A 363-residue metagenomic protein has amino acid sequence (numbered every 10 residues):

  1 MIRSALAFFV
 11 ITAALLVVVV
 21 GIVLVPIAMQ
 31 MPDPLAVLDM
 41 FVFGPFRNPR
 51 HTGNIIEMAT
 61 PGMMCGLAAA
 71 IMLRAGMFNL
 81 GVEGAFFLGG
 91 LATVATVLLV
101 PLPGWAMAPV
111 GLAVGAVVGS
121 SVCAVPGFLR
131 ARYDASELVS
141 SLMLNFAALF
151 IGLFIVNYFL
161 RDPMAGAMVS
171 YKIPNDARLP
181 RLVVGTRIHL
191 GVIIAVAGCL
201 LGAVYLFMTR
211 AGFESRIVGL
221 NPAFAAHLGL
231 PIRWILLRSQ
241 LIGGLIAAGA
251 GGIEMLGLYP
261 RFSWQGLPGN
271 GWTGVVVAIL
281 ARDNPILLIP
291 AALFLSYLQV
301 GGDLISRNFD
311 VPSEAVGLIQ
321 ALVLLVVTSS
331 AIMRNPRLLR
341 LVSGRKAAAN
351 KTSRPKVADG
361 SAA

Functional and structural regions predicted by a protein language model:
M1-V10, A14, L73-G81, P103-M168 (+3 more regions): Short loop segments and helix-boundary regions at transmembrane helix junctions of multi-pass inner-membrane proteins
M1-V18, L24, L220, H227-W234 (+1 more regions): Cytosolic-side transmembrane-helix boundaries in multi-pass membrane proteins
V17, A59-A70, A85-L91, S120-S121 (+7 more regions): Hydrophobic alpha-helical segments embedded in the membrane of multi-pass proteins
P26-Q30, A36, M40-V100, L112 (+4 more regions): Single transmembrane alpha-helix segments in multi-pass membrane proteins
P49, E137, S141-M208, R261 (+2 more regions): Transmembrane helix-bundle core of multi-pass membrane transporters and related energy-transducing complexes
N54, M58, V82-G90, M107 (+6 more regions): Alpha-helical transmembrane segments of multi-pass membrane proteins, especially transporters and channels
G185-R261, P285-I286, P290, A362-A363: Helix-loop-helix "hairpin" substructures at the membrane interface of multi-pass membrane proteins
L241-A321: Transmembrane alpha-helical segments in multi-pass inner-membrane proteins
